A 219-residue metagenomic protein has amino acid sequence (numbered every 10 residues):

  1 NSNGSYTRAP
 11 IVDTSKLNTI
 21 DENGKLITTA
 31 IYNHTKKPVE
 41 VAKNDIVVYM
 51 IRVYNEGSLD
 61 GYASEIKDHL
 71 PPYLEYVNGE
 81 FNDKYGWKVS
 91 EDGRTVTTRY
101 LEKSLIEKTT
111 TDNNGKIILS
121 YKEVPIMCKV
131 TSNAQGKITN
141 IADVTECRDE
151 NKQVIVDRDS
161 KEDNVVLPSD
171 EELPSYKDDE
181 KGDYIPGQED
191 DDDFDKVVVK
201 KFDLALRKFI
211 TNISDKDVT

Functional and structural regions predicted by a protein language model:
N1-T219: Exported/extracytosolic protein signature
